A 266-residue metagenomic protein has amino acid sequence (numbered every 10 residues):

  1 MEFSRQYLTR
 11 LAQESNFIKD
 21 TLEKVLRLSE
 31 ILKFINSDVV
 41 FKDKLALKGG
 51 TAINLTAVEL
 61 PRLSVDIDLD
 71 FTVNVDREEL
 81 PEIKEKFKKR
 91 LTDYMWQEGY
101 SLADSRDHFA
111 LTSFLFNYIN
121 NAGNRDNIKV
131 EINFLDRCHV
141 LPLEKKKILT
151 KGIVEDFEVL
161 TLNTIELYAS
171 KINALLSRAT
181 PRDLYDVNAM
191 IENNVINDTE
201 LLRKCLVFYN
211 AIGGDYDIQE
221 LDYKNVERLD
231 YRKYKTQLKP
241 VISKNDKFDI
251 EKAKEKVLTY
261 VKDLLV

Functional and structural regions predicted by a protein language model:
M1-L45, L55-I67, F71-V266: Structured mid-to-C-terminal alpha-helical surface segments
L47-T51: Glycine-rich beta-strand-to-loop/alpha-helix junction loops that act as flexible
